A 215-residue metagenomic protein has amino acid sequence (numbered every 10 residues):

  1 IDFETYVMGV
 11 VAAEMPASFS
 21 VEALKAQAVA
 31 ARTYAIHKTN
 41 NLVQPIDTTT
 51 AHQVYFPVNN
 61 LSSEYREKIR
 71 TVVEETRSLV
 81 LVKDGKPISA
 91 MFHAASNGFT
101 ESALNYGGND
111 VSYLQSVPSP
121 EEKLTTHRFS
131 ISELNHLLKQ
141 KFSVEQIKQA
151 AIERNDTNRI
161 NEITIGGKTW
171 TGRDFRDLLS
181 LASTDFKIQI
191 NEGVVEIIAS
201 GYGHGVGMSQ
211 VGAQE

Functional and structural regions predicted by a protein language model:
I1-E215: Conserved, single-site charged/polar hotspot
